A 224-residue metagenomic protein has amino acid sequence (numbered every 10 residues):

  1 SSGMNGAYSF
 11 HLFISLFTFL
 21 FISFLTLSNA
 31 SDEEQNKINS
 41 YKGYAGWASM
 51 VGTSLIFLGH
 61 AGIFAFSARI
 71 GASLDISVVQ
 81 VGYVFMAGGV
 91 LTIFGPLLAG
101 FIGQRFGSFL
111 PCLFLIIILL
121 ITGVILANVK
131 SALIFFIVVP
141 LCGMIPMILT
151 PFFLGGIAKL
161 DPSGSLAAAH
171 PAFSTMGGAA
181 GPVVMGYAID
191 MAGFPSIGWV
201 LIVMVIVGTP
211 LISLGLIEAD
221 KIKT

Functional and structural regions predicted by a protein language model:
S1-F13, G186-I206: A membrane-interface helix-boundary motif in multi-pass transporters
S2-E33, L211-L216: C-terminal membrane-cytosol helix-exit motif in multi-pass small-molecule transporters
F21-M50, I222-T224: Flexible interhelical linker loops that connect adjacent transmembrane helices in multi-pass membrane transporters
A45-M86, T92-I93: Extracytoplasmic gate region of multi-pass secondary transporters
G82-T92, C142-G143, H170-S174: Transmembrane alpha-helical segments of major facilitator superfamily
G95-G107, I189-D190: Helix-to-loop junctions at the C-terminal end of transmembrane segments in multipass secondary transporters
F106-F153: C-terminal transmembrane helical hairpin of 12-TM major facilitator-type secondary transporters
L160-F194, L201: A late C-terminal transmembrane helix in Major Facilitator Superfamily
